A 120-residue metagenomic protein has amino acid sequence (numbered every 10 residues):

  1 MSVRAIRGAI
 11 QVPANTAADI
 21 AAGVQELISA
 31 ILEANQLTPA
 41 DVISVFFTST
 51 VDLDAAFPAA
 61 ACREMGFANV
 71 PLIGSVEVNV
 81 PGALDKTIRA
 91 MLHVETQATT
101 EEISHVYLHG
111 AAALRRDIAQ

Functional and structural regions predicted by a protein language model:
M1-Q120: Terminal domain-initiation and capping elements
